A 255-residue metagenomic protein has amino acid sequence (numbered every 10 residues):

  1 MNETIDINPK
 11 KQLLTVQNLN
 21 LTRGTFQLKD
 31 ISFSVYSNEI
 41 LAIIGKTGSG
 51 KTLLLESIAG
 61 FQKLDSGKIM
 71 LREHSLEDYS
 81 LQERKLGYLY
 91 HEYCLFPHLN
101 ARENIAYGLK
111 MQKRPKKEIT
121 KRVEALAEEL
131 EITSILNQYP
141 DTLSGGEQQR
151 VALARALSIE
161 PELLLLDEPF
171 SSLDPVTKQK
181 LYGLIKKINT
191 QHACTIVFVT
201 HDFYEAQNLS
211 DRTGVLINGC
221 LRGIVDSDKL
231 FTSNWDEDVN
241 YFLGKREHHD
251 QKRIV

Functional and structural regions predicted by a protein language model:
I44-K46: The feature captures the beta-strand-to-loop junction immediately N-terminal to the Walker
A59: Helix-to-loop junction immediately C-terminal to a conserved catalytic motif
K117-I135, K186-K187: Conserved ABC ATPase "signature" region
Y139-L143, E147: Conserved ABC ATPase signature
S158-E162: A short, proline-enriched helix->beta-strand linker immediately N-terminal to the Walker B motif in ABC-type P-loop
L164-E168: Catalytic Walker B motif of ABC-type/P-loop ATPase nucleotide-binding domains
